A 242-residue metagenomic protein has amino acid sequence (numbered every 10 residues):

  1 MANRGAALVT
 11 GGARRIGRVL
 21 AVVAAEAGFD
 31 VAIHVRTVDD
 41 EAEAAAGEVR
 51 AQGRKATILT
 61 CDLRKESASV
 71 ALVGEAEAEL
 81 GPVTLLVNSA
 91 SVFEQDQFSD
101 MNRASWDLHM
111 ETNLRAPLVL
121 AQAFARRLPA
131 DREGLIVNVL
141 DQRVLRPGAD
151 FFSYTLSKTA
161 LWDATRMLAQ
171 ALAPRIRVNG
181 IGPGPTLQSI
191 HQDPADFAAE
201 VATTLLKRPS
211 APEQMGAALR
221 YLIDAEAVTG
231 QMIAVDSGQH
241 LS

Functional and structural regions predicted by a protein language model:
A13-R15: Conserved glycine-rich cofactor-binding loop
F29-E43: Conserved glycine-rich Rossmann-like NAD(P)H-binding loop of the short-chain dehydrogenase/reductase
G81, A173-R177, T229-G230: Short, small/polar-rich loop/turn modules that mediate ligand/substrate recognition or access, typified
S89-E94, G238: Conserved NAD(P)H cofactor-binding loop of Rossmann-fold oxidoreductase domains
Q95, L135-A173, P185: Catalytic loop of short-chain dehydrogenase/reductase
Q97-F98, N102-M110, E200: Substrate-binding pocket helix/loop in short-chain dehydrogenase/reductase
A211-V235, H240: C-terminal substrate-recognition "lid" of short-chain dehydrogenase/reductases
